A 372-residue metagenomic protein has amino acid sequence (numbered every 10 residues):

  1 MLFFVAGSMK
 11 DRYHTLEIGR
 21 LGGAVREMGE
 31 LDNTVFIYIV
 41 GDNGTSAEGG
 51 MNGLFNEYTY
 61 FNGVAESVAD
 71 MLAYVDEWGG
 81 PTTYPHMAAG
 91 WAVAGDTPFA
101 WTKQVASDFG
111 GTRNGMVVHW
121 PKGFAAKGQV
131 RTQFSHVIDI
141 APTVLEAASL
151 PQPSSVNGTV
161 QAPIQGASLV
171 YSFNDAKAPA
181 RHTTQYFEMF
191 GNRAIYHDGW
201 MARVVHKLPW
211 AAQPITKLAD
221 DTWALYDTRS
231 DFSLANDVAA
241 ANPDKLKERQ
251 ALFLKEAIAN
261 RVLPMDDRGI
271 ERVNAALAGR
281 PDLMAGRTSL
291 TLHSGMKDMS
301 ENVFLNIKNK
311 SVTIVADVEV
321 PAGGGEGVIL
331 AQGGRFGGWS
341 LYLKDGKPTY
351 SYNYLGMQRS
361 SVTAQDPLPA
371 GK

Functional and structural regions predicted by a protein language model:
M1, G50, I140, A202 (+4 more regions): Long, internal low-complexity/basic segments
G7, D11-H14, I18, V25 (+4 more regions): Beta-strand elements within well-structured catalytic alpha/beta cores of enzymes that handle phosphate/sulfate esters
G19, A24, T313-E319, K372: Residues within well-ordered beta-strands of beta-sheet-rich folds
G22, N33-V35, S46-F61, K127-G128 (+6 more regions): Short, solvent-exposed loop/turn and secondary-structure capping segments
E27-W120, R203, L208-Q213, G279-M284: Histidine-centered active-site microenvironments of extracellular/periplasmic hydrolases and transferases
P81-F109, F124-Q133, V137-T228: C-terminal cap/loop subdomain of S1 sulfatases and analogous C-terminal strand-loop tails that border
V328-T349: Glycan-recognition/cleft segments
Y354-K372: Short, aromatic/His-centered strand-loop micro-motif at the edge of beta-sheets
